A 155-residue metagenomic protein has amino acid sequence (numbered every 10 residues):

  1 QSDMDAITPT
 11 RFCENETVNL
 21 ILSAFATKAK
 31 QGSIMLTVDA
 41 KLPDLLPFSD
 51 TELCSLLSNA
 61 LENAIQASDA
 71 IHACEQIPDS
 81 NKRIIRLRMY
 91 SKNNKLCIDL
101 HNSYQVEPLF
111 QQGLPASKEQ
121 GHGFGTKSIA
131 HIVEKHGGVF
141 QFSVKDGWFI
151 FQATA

Functional and structural regions predicted by a protein language model:
S2, E14-G32: Short beta-to-alpha transition helix within the HATPase_c
T10, E14, L36-L57: Conserved short strand/loop->alpha-helix "switch" segment adjacent to the catalytic nucleotide/phosphoryl-transfer site
V38-D44, S91, N102-Y104, V144: Heptad-repeat coiled-coil segments of the DHp/HisKA dimerization-phosphoacceptor module
D50-D79, I132: Conserved ATP-binding N-box helix of the HATPase_c
Q66, N94-G123: Glycine-rich/acidic phosphate-handling loop/turn and adjacent ATP-lid/helix of nucleotide-binding kinase/ATPase domains
A73-N94: Short beta-strand/loop element within the Bergerat-fold HATPase_c
V106, K145-Q152: Glycine-rich nucleotide-binding loop
Q112-Q141: ATP phosphate-binding glycine-rich loop and adjacent ATP-lid/helix-beta elements within ATP-binding kinase/ATPase
